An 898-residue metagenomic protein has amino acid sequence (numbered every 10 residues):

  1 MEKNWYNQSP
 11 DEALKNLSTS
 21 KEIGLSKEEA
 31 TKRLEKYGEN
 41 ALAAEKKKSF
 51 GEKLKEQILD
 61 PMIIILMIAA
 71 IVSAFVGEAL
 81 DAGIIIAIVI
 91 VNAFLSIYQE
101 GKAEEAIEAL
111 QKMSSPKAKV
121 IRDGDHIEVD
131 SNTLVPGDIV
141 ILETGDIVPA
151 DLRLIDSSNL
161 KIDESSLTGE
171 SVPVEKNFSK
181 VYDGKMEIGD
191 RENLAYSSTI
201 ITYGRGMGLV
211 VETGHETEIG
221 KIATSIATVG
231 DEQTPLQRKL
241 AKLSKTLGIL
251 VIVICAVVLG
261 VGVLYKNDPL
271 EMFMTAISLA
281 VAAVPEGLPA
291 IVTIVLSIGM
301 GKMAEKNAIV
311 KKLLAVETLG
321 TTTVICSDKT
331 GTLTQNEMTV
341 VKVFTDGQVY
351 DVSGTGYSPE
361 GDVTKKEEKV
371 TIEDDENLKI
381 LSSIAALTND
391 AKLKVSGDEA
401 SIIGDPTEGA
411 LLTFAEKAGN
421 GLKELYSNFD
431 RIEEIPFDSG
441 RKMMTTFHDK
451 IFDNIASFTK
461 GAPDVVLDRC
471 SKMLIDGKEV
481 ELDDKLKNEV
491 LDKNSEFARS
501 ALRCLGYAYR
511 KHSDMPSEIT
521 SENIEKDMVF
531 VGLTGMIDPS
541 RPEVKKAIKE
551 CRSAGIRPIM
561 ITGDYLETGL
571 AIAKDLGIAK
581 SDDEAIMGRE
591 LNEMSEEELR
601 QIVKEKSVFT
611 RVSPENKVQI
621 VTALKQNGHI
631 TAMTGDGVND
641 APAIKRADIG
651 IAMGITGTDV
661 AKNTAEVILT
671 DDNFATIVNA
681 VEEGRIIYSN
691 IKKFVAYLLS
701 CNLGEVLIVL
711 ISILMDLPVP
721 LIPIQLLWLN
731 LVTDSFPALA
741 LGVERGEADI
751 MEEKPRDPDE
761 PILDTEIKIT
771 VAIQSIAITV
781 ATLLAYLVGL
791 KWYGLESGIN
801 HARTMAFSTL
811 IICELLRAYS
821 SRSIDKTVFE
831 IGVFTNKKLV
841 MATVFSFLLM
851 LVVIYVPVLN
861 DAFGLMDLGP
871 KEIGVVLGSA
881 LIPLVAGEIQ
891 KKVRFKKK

Functional and structural regions predicted by a protein language model:
M1-P755, E760-L763, I776, K791 (+2 more regions): Conserved cytosolic headpiece of P-type ATPases
T733, I778-T779, T804-A818: Generic alpha-helical transmembrane segments
T770-A785: Alpha-helical transmembrane segments of multi-pass integral membrane proteins
W792-Y793, G798: Long hydrophobic segments that form regular secondary structure
I799-R803: Transmembrane alpha-helix entry/boundary detector in multi-pass membrane proteins
S821: A C-terminal functional module that forms or caps the active site or interfaces directly with catalytic machinery
